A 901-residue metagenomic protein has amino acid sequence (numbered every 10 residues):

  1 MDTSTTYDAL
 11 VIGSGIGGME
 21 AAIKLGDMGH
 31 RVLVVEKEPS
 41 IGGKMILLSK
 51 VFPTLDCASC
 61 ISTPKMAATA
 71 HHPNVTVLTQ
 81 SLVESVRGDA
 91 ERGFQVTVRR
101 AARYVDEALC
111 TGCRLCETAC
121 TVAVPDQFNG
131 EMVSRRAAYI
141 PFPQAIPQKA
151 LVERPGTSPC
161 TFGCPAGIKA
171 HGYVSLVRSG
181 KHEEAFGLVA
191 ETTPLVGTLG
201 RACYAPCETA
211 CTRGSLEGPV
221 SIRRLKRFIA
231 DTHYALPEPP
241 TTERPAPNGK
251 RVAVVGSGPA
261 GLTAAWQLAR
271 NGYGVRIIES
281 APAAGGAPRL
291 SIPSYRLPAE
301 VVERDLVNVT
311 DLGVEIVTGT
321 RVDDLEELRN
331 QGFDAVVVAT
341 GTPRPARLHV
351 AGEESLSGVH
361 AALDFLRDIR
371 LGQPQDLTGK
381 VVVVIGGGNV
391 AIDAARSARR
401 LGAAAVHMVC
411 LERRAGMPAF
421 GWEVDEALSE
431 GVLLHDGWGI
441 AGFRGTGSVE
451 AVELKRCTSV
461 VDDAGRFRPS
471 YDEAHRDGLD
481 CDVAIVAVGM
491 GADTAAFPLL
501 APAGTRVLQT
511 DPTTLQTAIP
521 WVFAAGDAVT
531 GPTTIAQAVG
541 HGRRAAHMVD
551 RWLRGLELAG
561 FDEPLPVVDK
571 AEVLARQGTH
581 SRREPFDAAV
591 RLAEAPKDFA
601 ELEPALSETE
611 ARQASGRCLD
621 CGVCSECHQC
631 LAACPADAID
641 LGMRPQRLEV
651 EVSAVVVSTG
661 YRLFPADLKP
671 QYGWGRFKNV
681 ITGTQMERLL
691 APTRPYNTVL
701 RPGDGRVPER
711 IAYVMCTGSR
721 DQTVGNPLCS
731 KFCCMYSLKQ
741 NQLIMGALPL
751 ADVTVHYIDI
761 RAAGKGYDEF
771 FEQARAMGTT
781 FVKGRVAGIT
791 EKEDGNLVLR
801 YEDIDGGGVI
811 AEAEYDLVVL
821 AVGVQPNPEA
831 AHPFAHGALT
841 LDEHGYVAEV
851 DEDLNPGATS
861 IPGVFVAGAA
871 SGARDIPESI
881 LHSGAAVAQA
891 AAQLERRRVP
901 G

Functional and structural regions predicted by a protein language model:
M1-Y7, Q148-V152, H233-V252, D364-G379 (+1 more regions): A short, basic/flexible loop-to-alpha-helix module at the beginning of a structural domain
T6-D8, Q80, E107, N248-R251 (+9 more regions): Phosphate-coordination loops involved in phosphoryl transfer and adenosine-cofactor binding
Y7-H71, S134-I140, P159, P165-S179 (+15 more regions): Beta1-alpha1 glycine-rich phosphate/pyrophosphate-binding loop at the start of Rossmann-like nucleotide-binding domains
E38-P64, L78-L109, T121-P159, I168-P194 (+12 more regions): Non-heme iron-sulfur electron-transfer modules
P64-D106, P298-A351, H360-T378, R400-T505 (+4 more regions): A Rossmann-like FAD-binding core segment of flavoenzymes
C110-C116, C120, C160, C164-G167 (+6 more regions): Short cysteine clusters
V122, D126-Q148, S355-K380, D462-P532 (+4 more regions): FAD-site-proximal beta/loop scaffold in flavoenzymes
A528-L556, V656, V724-Y736, A867-R897: A conserved FAD-binding loop/helix module that cradles the flavin
